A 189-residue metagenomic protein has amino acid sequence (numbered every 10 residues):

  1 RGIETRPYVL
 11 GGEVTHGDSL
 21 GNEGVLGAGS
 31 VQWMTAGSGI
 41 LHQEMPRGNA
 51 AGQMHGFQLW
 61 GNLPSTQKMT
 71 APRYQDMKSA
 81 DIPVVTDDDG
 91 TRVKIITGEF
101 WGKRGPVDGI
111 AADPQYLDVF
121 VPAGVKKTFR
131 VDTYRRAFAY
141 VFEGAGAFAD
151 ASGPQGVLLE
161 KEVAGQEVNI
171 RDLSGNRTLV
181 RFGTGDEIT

Functional and structural regions predicted by a protein language model:
R1-T189: Jelly-roll (double-stranded beta-helix
